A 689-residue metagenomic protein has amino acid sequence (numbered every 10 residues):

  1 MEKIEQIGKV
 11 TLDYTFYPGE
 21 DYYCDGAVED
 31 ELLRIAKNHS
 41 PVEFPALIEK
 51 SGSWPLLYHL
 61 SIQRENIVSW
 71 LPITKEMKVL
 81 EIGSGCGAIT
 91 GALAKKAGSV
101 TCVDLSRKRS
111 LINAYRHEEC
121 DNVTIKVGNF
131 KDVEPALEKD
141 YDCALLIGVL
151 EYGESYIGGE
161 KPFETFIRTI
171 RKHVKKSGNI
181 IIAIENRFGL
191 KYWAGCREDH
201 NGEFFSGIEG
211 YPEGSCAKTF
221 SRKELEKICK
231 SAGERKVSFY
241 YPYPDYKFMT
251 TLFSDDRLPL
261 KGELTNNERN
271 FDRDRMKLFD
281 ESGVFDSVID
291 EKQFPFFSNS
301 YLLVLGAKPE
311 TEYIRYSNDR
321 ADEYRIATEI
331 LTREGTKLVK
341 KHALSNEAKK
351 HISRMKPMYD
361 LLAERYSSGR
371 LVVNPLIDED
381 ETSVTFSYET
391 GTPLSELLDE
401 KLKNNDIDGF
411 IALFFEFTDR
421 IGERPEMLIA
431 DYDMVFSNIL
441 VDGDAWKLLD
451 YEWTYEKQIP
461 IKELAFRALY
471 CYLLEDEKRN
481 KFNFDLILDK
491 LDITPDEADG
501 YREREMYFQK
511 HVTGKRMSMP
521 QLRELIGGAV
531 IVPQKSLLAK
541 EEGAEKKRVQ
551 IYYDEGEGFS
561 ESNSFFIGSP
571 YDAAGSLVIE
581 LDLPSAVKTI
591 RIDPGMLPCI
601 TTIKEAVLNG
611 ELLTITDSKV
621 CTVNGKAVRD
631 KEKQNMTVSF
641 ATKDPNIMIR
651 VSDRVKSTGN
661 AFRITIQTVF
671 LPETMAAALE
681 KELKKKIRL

Functional and structural regions predicted by a protein language model:
M1-H39: N-terminal auxiliary segments of SAM/dcSAM-dependent transferases
C86-A97: Conserved SAM-binding loop of SAM-dependent methyltransferases across substrates and taxa, primarily the Class I
K161-N179: A short glycine-rich, Lys/Arg-flanked "PGG" loop and its adjoining helix->strand segment in the class I
I181-F204: Conserved class I S-adenosyl-L-methionine
G210-Y211, E426-N480: Catalytic activation segment of kinase domains across protein kinase-like and atypical kinase folds
S215-F239: Short alpha-helix
R320-D360: ATP-binding glycine-rich loop module of kinase domains
L371-F414: Conserved structural core of kinase catalytic domains
